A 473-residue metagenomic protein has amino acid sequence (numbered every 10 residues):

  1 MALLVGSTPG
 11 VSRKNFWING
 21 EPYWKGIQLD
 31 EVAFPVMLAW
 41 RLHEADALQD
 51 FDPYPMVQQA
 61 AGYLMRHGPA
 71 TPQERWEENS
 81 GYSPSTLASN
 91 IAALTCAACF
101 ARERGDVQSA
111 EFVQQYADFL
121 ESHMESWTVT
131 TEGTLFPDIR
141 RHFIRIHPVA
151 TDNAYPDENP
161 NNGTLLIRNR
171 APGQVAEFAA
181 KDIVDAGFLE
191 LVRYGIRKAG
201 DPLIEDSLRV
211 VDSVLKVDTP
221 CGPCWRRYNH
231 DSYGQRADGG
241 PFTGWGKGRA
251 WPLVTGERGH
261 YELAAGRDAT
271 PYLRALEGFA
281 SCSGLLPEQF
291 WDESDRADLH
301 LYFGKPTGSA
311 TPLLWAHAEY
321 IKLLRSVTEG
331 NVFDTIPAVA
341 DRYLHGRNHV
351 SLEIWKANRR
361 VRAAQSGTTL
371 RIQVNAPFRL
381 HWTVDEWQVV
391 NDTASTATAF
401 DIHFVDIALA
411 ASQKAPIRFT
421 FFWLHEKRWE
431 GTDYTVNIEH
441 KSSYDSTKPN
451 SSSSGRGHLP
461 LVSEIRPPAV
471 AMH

Functional and structural regions predicted by a protein language model:
M1-G68, P84-L87, I91-A97, L313 (+2 more regions): Aromatic-rich carbohydrate-recognition surfaces in CAZymes
A2-E21, S85, E103, A110-L253 (+1 more regions): Extended ligand-binding clefts on enzyme/binding-domain cores
G10-K25, M65-Y82, L165-G173, L299-P306: Acidic/His metal-coordination segments adjacent to aromatic residues that form catalytic metal sites in metalloenzymes
K14-W17, W24-E31, P35-L38, F178-K198 (+1 more regions): C-terminal capping/lid segments that line or modulate ligand- or cofactor-binding pockets
Y23-G26, F51, P55, E77 (+4 more regions): Short, solvent-exposed segments of well-ordered alpha helices
L42-Q58, A98-A117, G195-R209, E262-R274 (+1 more regions): Structural helix-adjacent loops and short alpha-helical linkers that scaffold large soluble proteins
M56-R66, S89-E103, F112-T130, V210-S213 (+1 more regions): Alpha-helical scaffold segments in carbohydrate-active enzymes
T335-H473: Glycan-association/targeting regions that enable binding to alpha-glucans and other polysaccharides
